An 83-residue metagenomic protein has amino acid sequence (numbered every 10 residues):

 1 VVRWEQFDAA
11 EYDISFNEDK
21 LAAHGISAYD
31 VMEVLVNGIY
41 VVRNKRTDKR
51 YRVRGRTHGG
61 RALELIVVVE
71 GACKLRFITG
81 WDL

Functional and structural regions predicted by a protein language model:
V1-L83: Ribonuclease/tRNase effector modules and their secretory precursors
